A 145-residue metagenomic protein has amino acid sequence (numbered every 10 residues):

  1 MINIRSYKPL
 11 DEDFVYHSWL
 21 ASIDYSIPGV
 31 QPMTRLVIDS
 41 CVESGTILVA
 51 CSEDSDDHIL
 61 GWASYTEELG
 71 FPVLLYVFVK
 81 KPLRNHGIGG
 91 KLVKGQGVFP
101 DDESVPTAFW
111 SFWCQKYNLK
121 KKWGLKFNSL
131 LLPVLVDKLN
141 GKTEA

Functional and structural regions predicted by a protein language model:
M1-P32: Short amphipathic alpha-helix that is part of the acyltransferase structural core
P9-L10, E68, P82: Short, surface-exposed acidic/glycine-rich loop or hinge patches that mediate macromolecular interfaces
S26-D54: Active-site rim helix/loop that mediates acceptor-substrate recognition in acyltransferases
S40-S44, T66-E67, V98-D101: Flexible, charged surface loops at secondary-structure boundaries
V49, D57-E67, F71-V73, F78: Conserved beta-strand in the GNAT
F71-L75, V98-L135, E144: Conserved GNAT acetyl-CoA-binding A-motif
V79, R84-F99: Conserved acetyl-CoA-binding loop-helix of GNAT-fold acetyltransferases
L139: Acidic, metal-coordinating catalytic segment for phosphate/diphosphate chemistry, firing primarily on the Nudix
